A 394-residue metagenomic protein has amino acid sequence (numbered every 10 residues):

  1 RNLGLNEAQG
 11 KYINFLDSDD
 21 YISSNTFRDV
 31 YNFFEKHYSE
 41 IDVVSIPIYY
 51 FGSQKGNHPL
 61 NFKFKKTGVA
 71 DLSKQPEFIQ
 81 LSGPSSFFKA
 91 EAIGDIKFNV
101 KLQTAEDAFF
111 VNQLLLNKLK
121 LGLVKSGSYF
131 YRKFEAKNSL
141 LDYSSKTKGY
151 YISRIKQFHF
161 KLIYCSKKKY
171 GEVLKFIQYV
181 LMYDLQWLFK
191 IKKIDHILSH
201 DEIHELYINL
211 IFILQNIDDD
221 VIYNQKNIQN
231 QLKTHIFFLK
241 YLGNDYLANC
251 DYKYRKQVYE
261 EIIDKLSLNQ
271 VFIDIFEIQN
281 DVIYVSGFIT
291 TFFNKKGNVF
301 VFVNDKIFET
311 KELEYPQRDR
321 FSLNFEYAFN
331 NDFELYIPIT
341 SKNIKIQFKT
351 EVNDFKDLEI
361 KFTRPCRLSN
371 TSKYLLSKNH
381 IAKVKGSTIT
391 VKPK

Functional and structural regions predicted by a protein language model:
R1-F160: Nucleotide-sugar donor-binding/catalytic module of glycosyltransferases that assemble extracellular/cell-envelope
N32, G171-E172, F176-K394: Non-catalytic N-terminal targeting/anchoring module and adjacent flexible stem/linker that precedes the structured
L81, S86, Y164-E172, K226-I228: Noncatalytic linker/hinge segments flanking ATPase motor cores
Y131-E135, L141-G171, K193-D220: Catalytic core of nucleotide-sugar-dependent glycosyltransferases
